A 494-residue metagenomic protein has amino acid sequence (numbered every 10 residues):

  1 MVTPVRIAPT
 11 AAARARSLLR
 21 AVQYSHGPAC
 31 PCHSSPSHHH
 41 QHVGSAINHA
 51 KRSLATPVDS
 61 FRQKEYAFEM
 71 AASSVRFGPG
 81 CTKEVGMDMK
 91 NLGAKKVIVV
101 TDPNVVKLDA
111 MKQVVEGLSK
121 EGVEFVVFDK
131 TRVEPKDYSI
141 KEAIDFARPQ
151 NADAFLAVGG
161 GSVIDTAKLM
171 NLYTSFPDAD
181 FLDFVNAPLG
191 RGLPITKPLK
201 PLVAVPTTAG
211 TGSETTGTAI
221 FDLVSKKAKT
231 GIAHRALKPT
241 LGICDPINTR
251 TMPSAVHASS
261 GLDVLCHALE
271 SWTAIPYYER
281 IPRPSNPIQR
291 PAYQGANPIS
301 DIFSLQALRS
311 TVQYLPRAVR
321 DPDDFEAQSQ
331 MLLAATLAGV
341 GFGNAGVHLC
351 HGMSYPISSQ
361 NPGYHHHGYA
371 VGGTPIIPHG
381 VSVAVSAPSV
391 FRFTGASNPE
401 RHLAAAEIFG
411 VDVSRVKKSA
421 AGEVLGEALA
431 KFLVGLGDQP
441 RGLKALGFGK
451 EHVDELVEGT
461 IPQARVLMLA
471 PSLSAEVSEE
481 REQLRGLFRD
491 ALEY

Functional and structural regions predicted by a protein language model:
T3-A8, A13-S53, A405-Y494: C-terminal charged capping/lid subdomain of soluble metabolic enzymes
P31-A154, L443: ATP/NTP phosphate-donor binding region
K90, S119-V123, V133, R148-P149 (+14 more regions): Generic secondary-structure signature for well-ordered alpha-helical cores
Q113-V114, K141-I144, V163-P177, T215-T216 (+1 more regions): Short Gly/Thr/Asp-enriched flexible loops that form oxyanion-binding sites at enzyme active sites
N151-M170, T207-E214: Glycine/serine-rich anion-binding loops at beta->alpha junctions that coordinate negatively charged ligand groups
F176-A292, S397, A404: A glycine/threonine-rich phosphate-anchoring loop and its flanking beta-alpha core in nucleotide/phosphate-binding
Y277-A428: Active-site segments that bind and position negatively charged phosphate/pyrophosphate groups
